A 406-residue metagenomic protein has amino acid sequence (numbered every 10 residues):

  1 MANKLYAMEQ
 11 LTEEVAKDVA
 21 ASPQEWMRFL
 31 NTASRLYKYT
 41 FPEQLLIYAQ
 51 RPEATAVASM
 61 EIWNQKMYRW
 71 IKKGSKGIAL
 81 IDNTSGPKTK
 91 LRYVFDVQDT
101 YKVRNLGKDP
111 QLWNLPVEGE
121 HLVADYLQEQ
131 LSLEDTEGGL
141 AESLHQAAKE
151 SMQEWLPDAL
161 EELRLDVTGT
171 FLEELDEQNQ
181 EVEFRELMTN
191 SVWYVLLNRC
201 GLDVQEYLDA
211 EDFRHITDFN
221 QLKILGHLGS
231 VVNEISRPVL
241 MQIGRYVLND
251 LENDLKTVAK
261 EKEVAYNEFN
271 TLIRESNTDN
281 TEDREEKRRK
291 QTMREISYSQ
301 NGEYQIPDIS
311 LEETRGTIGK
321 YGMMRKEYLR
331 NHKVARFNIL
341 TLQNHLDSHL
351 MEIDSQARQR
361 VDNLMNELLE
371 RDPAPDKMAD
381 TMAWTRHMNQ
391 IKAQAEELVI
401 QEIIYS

Functional and structural regions predicted by a protein language model:
M1-R288: N-terminal accessory/interface modules of nucleic-acid-binding and processing proteins
E9-T12, I353-V361, M388-K392, E396: Short amphipathic alpha-helical coiled-coil/interface segments
L80, K333, A395: A residue-level signal for conserved active-site and pocket-lining positions in enzyme catalytic cores
E285-Q300: Short acidic, Pro/Gly- and aromatic-enriched capping/linker segments at domain boundaries
R288, S310-E312, M382: Charge-biased, low-complexity intrinsically disordered regions
Y298-N344: Short N-terminal mixed-charge amphipathic segments
M324-A379: Aromatic-anchored, charged helix-turn/loop surface patch used as a conserved interaction hotspot
N366-S406: C-terminal charged interaction modules
